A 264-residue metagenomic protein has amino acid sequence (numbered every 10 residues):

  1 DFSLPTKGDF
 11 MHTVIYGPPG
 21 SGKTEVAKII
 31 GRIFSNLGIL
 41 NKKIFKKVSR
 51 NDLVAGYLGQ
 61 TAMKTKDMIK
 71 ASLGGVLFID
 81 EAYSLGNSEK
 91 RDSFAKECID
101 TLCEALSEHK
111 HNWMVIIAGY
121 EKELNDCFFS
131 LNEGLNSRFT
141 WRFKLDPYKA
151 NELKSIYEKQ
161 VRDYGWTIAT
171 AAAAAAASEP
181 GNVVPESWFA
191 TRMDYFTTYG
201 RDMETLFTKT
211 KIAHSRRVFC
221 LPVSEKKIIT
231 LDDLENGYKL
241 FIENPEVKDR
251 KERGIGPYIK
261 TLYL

Functional and structural regions predicted by a protein language model:
P5-K43, D67-A71: Walker A/P-loop
L37-K42, C127-S130, N136-S137, R142-T198 (+1 more regions): Conserved C-terminal "switch" segment of AAA+ ATPases
N41-L73: Short glycine-rich substrate-engagement loop in P-loop NTPases that contacts/grips substrate
R50-Q60, S84-K96, R142-K144: Flexible beta-alpha connector loops of hexameric P-loop NTPases
Y83-E89, I99-K154, D163-Y164: Canonical AAA+ ATPase core
M203-S215: Short, amphipathic alpha-helical segments that act as regulatory/interfacial helices in nucleotide-processing proteins
R216-L264: C-terminal engagement/docking regions of AAA+ P-loop ATPases
